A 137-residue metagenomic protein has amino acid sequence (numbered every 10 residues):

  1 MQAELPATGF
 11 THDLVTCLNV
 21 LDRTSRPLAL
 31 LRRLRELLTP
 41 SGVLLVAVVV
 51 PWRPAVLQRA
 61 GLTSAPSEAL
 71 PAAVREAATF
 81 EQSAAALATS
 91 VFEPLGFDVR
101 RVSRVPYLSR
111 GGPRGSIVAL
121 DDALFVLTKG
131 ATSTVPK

Functional and structural regions predicted by a protein language model:
A3-F10: Short conserved loop adjoining the S-adenosyl-L-methionine
H12, V56-A60, P113-R114: Short aromatic-enriched loop/helix-cap "lid" or pocket-rim segments at secondary-structure transitions that line
T16: A conserved beta-strand element that flanks and buttresses the S-adenosyl-L-methionine
N19-R23: A short His-aromatic
L28-V43: A short glycine-rich, Lys/Arg-flanked "PGG" loop and its adjoining helix->strand segment in the class I
V43-A72: Conserved class I S-adenosyl-L-methionine
R75-R104: Short alpha-helix
L95-G96, Y107-K137: Core SAM-dependent methyltransferase catalytic element
